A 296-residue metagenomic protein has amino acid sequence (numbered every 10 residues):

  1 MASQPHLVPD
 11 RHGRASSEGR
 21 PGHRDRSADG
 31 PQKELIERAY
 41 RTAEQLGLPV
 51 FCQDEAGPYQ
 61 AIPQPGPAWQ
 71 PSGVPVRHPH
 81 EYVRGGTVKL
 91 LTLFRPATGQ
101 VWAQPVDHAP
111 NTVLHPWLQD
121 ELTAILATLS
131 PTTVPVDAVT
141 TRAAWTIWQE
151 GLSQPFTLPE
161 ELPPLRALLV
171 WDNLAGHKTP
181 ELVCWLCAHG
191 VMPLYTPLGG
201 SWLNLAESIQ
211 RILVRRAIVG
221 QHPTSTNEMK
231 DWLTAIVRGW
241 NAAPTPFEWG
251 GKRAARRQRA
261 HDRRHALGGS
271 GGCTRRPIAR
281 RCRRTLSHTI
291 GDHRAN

Functional and structural regions predicted by a protein language model:
M1-H23, P49, E55-P58: Conserved short alpha-helical interface segments
D25, D231-N296: C-terminal domain-tail junction helix/linker
G30-P131, V139-W145, R256, A260: Extended, low-complexity cationic-aromatic segments
F51-Q53, A167-D172, L194-P197, E248-G251: Short beta-strand segments
V76-Y82, A188-L205, Q221-P223: RNase H-like polynucleotidyl transferase catalytic core
V101, M192, A206-E228, G239-N241: Active-site proximal helix-loop segment of RNase H-like, two-metal nucleases, encompassing DDE(D)
P131-L152, P164-H177: Acidic/histidine-rich, metal-coordinating catalytic segments
T179-C187: Short, aromatic/basic amphipathic alpha-helical patches
